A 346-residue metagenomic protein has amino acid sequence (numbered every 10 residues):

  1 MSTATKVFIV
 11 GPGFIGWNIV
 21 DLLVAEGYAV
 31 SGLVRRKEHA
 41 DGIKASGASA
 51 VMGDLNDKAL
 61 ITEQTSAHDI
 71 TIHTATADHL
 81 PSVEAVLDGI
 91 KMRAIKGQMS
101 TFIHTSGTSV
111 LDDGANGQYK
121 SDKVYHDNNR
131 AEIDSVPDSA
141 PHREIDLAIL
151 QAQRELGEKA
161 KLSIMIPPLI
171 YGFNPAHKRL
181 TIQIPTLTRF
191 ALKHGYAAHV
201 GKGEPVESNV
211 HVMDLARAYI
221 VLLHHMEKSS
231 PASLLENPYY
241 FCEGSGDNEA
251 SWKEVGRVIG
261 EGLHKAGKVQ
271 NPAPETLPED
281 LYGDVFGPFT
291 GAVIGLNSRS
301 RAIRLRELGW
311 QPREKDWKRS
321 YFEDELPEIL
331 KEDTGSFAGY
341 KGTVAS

Functional and structural regions predicted by a protein language model:
G16-W17: N-terminal Rossmann-fold NAD(P) dinucleotide-binding loop
A48-H68, D78-S82: Conserved Rossmann-fold cofactor-binding substructure of NAD(P)-dependent oxidoreductases
S66-K123, D127-N128, I133: NAD(P)-cofactor binding segment of oxidoreductase domains
I133-M165, F173, H177-P185, R189: Active-site Tyr-X1-5-Lys
E158, G172-P185, L222-Y240: Glycine/proline-rich active-site loop of Rossmann-fold NAD(P)-dependent oxidoreductases
P168, T186-D214, A218-V221, A232-L234: A conserved pocket-lining segment of Rossmann-fold NAD(P)-dependent short-chain dehydrogenase/reductase
A232, Y239-R301: Terminal hydrophobic/aromatic helix or amphipathic segment near a protein terminus
K315-S346: Amphipathic terminal alpha-helices
